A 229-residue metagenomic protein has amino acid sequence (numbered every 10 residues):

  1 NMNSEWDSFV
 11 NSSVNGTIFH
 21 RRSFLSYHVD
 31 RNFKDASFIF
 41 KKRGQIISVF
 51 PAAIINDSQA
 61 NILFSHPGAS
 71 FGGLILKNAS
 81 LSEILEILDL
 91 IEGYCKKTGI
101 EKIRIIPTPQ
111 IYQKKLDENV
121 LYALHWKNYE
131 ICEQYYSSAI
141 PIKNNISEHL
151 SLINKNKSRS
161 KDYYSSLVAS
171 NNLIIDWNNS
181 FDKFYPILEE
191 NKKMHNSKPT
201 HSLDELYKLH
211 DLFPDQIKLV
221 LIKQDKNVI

Functional and structural regions predicted by a protein language model:
M2-A60, P107-I229: A conserved beta-strand-loop-helix scaffold within acyl/acetyltransferase catalytic domains
D57-E130: Acyl-donor binding region in acyl/amide transferases
